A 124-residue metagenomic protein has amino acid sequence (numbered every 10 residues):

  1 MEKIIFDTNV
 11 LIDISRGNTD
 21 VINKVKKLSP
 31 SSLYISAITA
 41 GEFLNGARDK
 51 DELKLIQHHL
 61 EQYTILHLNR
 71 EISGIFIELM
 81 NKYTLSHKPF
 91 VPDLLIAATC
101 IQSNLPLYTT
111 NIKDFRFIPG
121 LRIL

Functional and structural regions predicted by a protein language model:
M1, A97, I101-L124: Acidic, PIN/NYN-like endoribonuclease modules and their adjacent C-terminal/linker elements
M1-I35, N45-E61: Short, well-structured N-terminal submotif of metal-dependent ribonuclease cores
F6-D7, I35-S36, P89-F90, N111: Histidine- and aromatic-rich ligand-binding microenvironments
D7-T8, F43, F76, C100 (+1 more regions): Generic structural signal for small/hydrophobic residues in well-ordered secondary structure, especially within
V10-L11, T39, I72, L95-I96 (+1 more regions): Alpha-helix capping/helix-boundary segments
L11-I12, G41-L44, R116, L124: Nucleotide phosphate-binding site architecture
I22, A40, L53-I56, S73 (+1 more regions): A general structural signal for well-ordered alpha-helical segments in protein cores
T64-T110: Active-site neighborhoods of divalent-metal-dependent phosphate/nucleic-acid chemistry enzymes
